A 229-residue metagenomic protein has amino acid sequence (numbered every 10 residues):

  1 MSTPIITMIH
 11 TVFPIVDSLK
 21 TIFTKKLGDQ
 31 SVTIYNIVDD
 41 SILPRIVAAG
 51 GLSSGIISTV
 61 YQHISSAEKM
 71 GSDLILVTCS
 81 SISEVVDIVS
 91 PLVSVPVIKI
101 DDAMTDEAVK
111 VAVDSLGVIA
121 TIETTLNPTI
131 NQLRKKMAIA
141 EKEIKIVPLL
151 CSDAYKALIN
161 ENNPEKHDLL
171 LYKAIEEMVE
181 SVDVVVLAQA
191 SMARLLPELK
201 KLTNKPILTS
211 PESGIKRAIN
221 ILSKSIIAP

Functional and structural regions predicted by a protein language model:
M1-P229: Non-catalytic structural scaffold of enzyme domains
